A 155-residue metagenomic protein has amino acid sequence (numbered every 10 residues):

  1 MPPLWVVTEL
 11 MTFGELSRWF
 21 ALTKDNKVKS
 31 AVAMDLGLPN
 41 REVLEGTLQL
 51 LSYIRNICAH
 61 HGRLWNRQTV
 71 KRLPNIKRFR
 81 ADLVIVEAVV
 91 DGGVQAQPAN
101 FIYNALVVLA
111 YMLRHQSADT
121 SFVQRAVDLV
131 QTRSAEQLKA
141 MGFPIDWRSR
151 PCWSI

Functional and structural regions predicted by a protein language model:
M1-I155: Long, contiguous internal "core" modules enriched in hydrophobic/ aromatic residues
